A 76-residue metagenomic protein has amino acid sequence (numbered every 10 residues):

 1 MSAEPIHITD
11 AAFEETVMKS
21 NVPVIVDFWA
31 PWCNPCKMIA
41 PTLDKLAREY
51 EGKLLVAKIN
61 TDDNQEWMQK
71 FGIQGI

Functional and structural regions predicted by a protein language model:
M1-L55, D62-I76: Proteins that catalyze or organize thiol-disulfide redox chemistry and the adjacent proteostasis machinery handling
